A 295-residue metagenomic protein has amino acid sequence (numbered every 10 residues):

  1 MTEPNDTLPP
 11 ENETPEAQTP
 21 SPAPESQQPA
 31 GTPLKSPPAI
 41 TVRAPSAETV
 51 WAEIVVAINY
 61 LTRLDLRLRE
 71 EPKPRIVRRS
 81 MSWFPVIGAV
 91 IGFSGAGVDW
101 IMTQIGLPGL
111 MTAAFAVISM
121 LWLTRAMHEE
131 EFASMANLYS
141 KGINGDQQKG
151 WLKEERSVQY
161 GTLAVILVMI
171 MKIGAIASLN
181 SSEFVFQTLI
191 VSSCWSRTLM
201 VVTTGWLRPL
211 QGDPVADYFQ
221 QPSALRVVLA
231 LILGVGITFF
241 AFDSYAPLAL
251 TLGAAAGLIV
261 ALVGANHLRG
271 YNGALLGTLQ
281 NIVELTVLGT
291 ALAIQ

Functional and structural regions predicted by a protein language model:
T2-E13, Q28-S119: Topogenic membrane-insertion module of multi-pass membrane proteins
D6-L8, E16, A52-I54, Y160-I232: A feature for the membrane-embedded catalytic helix bundles of lipid/isoprenoid biosynthetic enzymes
K35-P38, A44-R78, A136-K153, V202-Q221 (+1 more regions): Cytosolic, membrane-interface loops and tails of multi-pass inner-membrane proteins
I58, G88, S134, L152 (+2 more regions): Residue-level signal for inorganic ion chemistry
Y60, D99, M120, T124 (+5 more regions): Structural signal for membrane-spanning alpha-helices in multi-pass inner-membrane proteins, emphasizing helix cores
R78-G95, M135-F184, T188, R226-F240 (+2 more regions): Multi-pass membrane catalytic core of lipid/isoprenoid biosynthesis enzymes
S82-A133, T188-V191, A246-N266: Membrane-embedded alpha-helical segments that form the functional core of polytopic membrane enzymes, especially those
L262-T286: Interfacial loop-to-transmembrane junctions
